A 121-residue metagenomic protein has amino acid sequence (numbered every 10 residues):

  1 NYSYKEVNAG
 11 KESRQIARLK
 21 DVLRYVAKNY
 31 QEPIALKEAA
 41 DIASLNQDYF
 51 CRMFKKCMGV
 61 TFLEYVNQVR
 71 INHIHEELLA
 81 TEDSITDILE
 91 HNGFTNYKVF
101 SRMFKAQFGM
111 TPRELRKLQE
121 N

Functional and structural regions predicted by a protein language model:
N1-G10, R14-A17: An amphipathic alpha-helical interaction segment
K11-Q15, K28, A43: Residue-level marker of regulatory loop/turn positions in helix-turn-helix DNA-binding domains and in histidine
E12, V66-E76, R113-N121: Short, basic, alpha-helical segments at the C-terminal edge of helix-turn-helix-like DNA-binding modules
D21, Y25-A27, P33-V69, D83 (+1 more regions): Basic/polar phosphate-binding segments, predominantly the helix-turn-helix DNA-binding elements of transcriptional
